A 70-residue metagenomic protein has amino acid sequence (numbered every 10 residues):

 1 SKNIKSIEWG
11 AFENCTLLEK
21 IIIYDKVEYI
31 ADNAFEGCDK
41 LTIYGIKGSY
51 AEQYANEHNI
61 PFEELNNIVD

Functional and structural regions predicted by a protein language model:
S1-S6, C15-Y29, C38-Q53, F62-V69: Structural signature of tandem-repeat unit edges
E57-N59: Short, structured coil segments at secondary-structure junctions
